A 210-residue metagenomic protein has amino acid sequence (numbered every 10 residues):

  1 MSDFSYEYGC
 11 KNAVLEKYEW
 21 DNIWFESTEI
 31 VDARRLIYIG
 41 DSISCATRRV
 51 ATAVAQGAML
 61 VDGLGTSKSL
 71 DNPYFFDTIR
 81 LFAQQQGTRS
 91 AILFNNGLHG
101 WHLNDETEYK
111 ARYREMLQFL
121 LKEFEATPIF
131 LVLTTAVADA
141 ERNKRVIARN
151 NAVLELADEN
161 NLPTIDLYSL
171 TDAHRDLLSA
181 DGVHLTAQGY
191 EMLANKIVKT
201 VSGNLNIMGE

Functional and structural regions predicted by a protein language model:
M1-G9, A136-E210: Catalytic His-Asp segment of secreted/periplasmic serine-dependent ester chemistry enzymes
F4-R114, A138-I147: Conserved SGNH/GDSL esterase-like catalytic core that processes O-acyl groups on lipids and polysaccharides
I37, F130, P163-I165: Hydrophobic/aromatic beta-strand patches that form the interior of the parallel beta-sheet core in alpha/beta enzyme
V54, Q85-Q86, K122-E123, E159 (+1 more regions): Alpha-helix C-cap/termination motif
L64-T66, V132, L167-L170: Conserved beta-strand termini and adjacent loop/short-helix elements that scaffold enzyme active sites in alpha/beta
F94-N96, F130-L133: Conserved beta-strand segments of the P-loop GTPase G domain that flank and frequently precede/overlap
A111, E115-F119, A148-E155: Alpha-helical scaffolding segments of alpha/beta enzyme cores, especially the outer helices of TIM-barrel or partial
F124-I129: A short helix->loop->beta-strand "cap" motif at the edges of active sites that frequently abuts
